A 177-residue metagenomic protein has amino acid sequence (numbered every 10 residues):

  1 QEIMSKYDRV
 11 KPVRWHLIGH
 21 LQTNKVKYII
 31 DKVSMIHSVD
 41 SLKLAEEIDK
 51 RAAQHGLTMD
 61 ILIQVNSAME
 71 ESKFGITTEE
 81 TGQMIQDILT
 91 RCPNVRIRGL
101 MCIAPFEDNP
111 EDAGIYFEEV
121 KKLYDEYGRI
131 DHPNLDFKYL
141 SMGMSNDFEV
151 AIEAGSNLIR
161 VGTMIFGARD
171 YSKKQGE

Functional and structural regions predicted by a protein language model:
Q1-N146, A154, F166: Conserved alpha/beta-domain cores
G155-N157, G162: Active-site-proximal glycine-rich helix-loop-beta segment
S172-E177: Active-site loop ensemble at the mouth of alpha/beta enzyme cores that anchors a bound cofactor
